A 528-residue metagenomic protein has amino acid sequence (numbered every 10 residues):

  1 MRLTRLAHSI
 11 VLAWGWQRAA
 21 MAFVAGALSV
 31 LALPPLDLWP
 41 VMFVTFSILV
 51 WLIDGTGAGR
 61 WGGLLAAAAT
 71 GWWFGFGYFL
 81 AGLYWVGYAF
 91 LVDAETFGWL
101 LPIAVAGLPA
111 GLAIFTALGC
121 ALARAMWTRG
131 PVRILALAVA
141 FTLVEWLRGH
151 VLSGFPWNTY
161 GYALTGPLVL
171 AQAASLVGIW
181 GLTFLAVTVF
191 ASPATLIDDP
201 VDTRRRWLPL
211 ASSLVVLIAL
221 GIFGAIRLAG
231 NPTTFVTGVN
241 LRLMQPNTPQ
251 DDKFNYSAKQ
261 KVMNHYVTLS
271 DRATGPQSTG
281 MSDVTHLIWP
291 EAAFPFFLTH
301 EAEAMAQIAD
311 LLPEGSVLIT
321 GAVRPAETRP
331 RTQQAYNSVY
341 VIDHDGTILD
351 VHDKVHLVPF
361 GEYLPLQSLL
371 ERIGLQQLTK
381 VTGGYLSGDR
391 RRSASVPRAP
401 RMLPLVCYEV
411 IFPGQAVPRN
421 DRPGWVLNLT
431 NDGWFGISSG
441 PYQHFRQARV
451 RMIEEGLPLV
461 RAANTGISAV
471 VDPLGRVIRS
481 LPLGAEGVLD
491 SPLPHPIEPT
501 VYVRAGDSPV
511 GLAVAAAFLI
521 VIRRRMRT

Functional and structural regions predicted by a protein language model:
R2-G230, N264, I437-S438, A448-R451 (+3 more regions): Membrane-embedded alpha-helical bundles of multi-pass enzymes that act on lipidic or dolichyl-linked glycan substrates
R227-P509: Soluble catalytic domains of enzymes that build or remodel membrane lipids, polysaccharides, and related
